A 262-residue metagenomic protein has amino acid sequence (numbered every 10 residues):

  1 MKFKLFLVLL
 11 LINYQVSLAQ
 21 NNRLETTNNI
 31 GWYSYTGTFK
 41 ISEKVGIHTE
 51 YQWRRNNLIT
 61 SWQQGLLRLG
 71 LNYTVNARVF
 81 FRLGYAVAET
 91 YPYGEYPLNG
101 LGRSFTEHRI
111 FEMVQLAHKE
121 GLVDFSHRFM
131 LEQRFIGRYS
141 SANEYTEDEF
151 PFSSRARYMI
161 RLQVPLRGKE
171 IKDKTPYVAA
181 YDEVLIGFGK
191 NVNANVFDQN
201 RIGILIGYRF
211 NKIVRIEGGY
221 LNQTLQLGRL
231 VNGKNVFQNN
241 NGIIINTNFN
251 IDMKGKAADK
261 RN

Functional and structural regions predicted by a protein language model:
T27-G31, Q63-G65, T106-I110, F150-Y158 (+2 more regions): Residues that define the transmembrane beta-barrel architecture of outer-membrane proteins
Y35-F39, L69-Y73, E112-H118, L131 (+3 more regions): Residues on the lipid-exposed face of transmembrane beta-strands in outer-membrane beta-barrel proteins
E43-K44, R78, K119-S126, L166-P176 (+2 more regions): Short loop/turn motifs that connect adjacent beta-strands in outer-membrane beta-barrel proteins
I47-T49, F81-L83, V123-F129, A156 (+3 more regions): Transmembrane beta-strands of outer-membrane beta-barrel proteins
Y51-N57, Y85-Y91, H118, L131-F135 (+4 more regions): Transmembrane beta-strands of outer-membrane beta-barrel pores
Q63, F80-G137, S141-E144, N222-I244: Outer-membrane beta-barrel translocator/channel fold
V114, N239-N262: Outer-membrane beta-barrel "beta-signal"
M130-G219, Q223-L227: Outer-membrane beta-barrel transmembrane domain signature
